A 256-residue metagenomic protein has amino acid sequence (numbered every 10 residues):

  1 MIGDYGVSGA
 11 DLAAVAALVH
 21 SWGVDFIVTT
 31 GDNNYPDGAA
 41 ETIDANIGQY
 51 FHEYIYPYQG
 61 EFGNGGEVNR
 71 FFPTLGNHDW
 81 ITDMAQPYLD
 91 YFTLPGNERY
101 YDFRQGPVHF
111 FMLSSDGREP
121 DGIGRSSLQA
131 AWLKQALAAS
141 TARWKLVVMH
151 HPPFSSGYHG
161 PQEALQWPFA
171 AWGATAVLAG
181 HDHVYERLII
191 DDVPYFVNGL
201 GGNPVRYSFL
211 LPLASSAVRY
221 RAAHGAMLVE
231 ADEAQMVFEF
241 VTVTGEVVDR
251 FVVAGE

Functional and structural regions predicted by a protein language model:
M1-N46, Q135, S155-S156: N-terminal active-site segment of His-dependent metallophosphoesterases
D4, G31-D32, G76-N77, H150 (+1 more regions): Active-site glycine-centered loops adjacent to acidic/histidine catalytic or metal-binding residues that shape
A40-W144, Q162-A176, D182-D232: Extended active-site neighborhood of metal-dependent phosphoesterases/phosphodiesterases
S115, M149-P152, H181, V241: Short, well-ordered beta-to-alpha junction loops that form the rim of enzyme active sites and present histidine/acidic
S140-S156: Short acidic, glycine-rich surface-loop motifs adjacent to enzyme active sites
S156-Q162: Active-site His/acidic residue clusters
V218-E256: A short C-terminal boundary segment appended to hydrolase-like catalytic domains
